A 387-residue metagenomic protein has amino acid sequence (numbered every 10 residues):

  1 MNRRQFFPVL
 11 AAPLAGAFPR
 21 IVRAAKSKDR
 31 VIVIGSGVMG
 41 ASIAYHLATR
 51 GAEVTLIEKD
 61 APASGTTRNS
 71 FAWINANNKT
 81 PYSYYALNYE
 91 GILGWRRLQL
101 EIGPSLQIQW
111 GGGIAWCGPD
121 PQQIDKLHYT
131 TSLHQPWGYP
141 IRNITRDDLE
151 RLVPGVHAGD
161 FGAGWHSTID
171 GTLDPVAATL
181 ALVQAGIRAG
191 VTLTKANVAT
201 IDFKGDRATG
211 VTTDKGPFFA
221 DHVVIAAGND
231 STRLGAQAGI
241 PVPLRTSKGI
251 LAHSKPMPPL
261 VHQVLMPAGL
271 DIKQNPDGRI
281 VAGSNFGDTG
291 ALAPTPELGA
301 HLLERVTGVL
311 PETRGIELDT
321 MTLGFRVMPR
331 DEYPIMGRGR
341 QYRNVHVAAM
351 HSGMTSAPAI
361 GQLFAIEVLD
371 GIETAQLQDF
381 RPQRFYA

Functional and structural regions predicted by a protein language model:
N2-A24: N-terminal export signals
V31-T55: N-terminal Rossmann-like FAD-binding beta1-loop-alpha1 element of flavoenzymes
I34, F218-G228: Short hydrophobic core segments
Y45-T49, I74, R97, P104-Q109 (+2 more regions): Active-site substrate-recognition segment that forms the wall of the catalytic cavity or substrate channel
T49-T67: Glycine-rich FAD pyrophosphate-binding loop
F71-L152, G269-D271, A291, R305-L310: Dinucleotide-binding Rossmann-like beta1-alpha1 core, especially the glycine-rich loop that anchors the ADP
L93, R97, G118-A189, T194-K195 (+2 more regions): Flavin (FAD/FMN) cofactor-binding and adjacent substrate-gating region of FAD-dependent oxidoreductase domains
G315-A387: C-terminal catalytic lobe of FAD-dependent flavoproteins
